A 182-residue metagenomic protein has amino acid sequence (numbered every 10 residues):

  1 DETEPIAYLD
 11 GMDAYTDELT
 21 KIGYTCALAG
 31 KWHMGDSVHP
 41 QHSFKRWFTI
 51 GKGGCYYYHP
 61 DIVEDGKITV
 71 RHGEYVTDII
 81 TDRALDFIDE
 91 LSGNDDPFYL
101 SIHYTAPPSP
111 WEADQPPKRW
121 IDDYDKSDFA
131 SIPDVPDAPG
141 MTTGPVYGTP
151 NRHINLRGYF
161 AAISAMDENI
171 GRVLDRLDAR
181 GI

Functional and structural regions predicted by a protein language model:
D1, P5-Y8, L28-H39, I50-G51 (+1 more regions): Short, solvent-exposed turn/loop segments enriched in Gly/Ser/Thr/Pro and often Arg
D1-A27, K52-G53, H59: Active-site segment of extracytoplasmic enzymes that catalyze sulfate/phosphate-ester chemistry
G23, K31, D167: Acidic active-site catalytic centers that drive phospho-/nucleotidyl reactions and related ester hydrolyses
H42-S43: Short, structured coil segments at secondary-structure junctions
G51-I182: Active-site-proximal cap/lid insertion segments
